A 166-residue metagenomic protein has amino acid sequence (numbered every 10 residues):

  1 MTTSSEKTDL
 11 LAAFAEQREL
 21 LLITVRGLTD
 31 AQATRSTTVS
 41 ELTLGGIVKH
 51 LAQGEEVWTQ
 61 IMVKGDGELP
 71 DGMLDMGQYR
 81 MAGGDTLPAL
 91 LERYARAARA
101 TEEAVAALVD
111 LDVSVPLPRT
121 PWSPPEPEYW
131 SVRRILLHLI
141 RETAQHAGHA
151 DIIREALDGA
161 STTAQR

Functional and structural regions predicted by a protein language model:
S5-L10, L87-L91: Active-site rim elements
K7, L11-R26, D30-G77, R119-R166: Short, contiguous alpha-helical
Y79-P118, W130-I140, A144: Acidic/histidine-rich alpha-helical segments that form the ligand environment of transition-metal centers
